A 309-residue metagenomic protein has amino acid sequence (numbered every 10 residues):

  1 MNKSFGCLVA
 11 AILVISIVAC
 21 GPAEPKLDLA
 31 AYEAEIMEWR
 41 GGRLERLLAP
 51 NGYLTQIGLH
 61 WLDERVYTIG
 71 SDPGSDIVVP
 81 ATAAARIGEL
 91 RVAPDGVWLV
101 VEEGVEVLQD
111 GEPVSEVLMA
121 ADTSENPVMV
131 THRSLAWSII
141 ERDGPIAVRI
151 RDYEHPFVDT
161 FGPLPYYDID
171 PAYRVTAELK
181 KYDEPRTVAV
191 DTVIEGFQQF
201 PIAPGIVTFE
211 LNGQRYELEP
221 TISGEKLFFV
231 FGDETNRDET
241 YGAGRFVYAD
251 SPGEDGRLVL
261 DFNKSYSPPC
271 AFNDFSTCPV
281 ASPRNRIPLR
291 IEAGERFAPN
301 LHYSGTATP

Functional and structural regions predicted by a protein language model:
M1-V9: Bacterial N-terminal signal peptides that target proteins for export
S16-A19: C-terminal motif of bacterial Sec signal peptides marking the signal peptidase cleavage site
G21-A23: Bacterial signal peptide processing site
Q56, W61-P127: Forkhead-associated
G111-N126, R215-K264: An exposed acidic His-Trp-rich patch
T131-Q199: Surface-exposed beta-loop interaction hotspot
P163-Y166, E234-D238, S251, R257-V259 (+1 more regions): Extended, aromatic/histidine-rich regions of cofactor-dependent oxidoreductases associated with respiratory
T176-N236, Y241: Flexible, glycine-rich surface segments
